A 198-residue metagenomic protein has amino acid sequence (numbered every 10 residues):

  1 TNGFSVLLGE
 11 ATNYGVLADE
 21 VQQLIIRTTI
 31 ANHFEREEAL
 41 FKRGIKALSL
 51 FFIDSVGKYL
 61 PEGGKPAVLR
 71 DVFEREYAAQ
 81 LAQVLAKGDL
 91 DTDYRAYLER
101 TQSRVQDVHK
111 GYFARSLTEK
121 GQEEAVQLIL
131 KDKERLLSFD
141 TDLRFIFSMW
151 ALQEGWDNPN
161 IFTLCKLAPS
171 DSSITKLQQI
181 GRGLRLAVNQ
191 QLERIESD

Functional and structural regions predicted by a protein language model:
T1-I146, E154, S170-S172, Q190: Conserved C-terminal RecA-like helicase domain
I146-S170, T175-I180: A short beta-strand element within the Helicase C-terminal
D171-E196: Conserved SF2 helicase motif VI
